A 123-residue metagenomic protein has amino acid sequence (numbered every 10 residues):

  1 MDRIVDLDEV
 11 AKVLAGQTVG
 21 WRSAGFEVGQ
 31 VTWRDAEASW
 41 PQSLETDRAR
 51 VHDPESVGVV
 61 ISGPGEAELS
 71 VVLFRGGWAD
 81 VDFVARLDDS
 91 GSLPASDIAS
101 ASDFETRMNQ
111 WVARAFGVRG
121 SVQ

Functional and structural regions predicted by a protein language model:
M1-P64, S90-D97: Negatively charged, low-complexity tracts enriched in Asp/Glu with abundant Ser/Thr
V28-V31, Q42, A79-F83, V122: Generic preference for hydrophobic/aromatic residues in regular secondary structure cores
I61-D103: Intrinsically disordered, low-complexity regulatory segments enriched in Ser/Thr/Pro and charged residues
S102-Q123: Short, charged, intrinsically disordered terminal tails
